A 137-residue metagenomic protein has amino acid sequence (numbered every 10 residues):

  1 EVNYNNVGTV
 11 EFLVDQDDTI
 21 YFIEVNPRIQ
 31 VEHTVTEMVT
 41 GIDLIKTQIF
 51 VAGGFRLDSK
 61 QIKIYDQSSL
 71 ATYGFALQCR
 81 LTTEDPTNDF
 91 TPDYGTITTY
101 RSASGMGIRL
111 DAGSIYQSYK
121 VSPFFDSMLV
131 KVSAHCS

Functional and structural regions predicted by a protein language model:
E1-S137: ATP-dependent carboxylate activation and anion-phosphoryl transfer catalytic cores that bind Mg-ATP to form
